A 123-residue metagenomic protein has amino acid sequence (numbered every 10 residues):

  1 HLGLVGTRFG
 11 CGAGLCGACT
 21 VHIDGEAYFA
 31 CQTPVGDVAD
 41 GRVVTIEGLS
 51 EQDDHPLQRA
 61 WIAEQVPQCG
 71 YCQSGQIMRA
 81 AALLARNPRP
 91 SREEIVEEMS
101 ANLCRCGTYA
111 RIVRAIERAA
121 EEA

Functional and structural regions predicted by a protein language model:
H1-A123: Signature of N-terminal electron-transfer/Fe-S-associated modules in redox systems
